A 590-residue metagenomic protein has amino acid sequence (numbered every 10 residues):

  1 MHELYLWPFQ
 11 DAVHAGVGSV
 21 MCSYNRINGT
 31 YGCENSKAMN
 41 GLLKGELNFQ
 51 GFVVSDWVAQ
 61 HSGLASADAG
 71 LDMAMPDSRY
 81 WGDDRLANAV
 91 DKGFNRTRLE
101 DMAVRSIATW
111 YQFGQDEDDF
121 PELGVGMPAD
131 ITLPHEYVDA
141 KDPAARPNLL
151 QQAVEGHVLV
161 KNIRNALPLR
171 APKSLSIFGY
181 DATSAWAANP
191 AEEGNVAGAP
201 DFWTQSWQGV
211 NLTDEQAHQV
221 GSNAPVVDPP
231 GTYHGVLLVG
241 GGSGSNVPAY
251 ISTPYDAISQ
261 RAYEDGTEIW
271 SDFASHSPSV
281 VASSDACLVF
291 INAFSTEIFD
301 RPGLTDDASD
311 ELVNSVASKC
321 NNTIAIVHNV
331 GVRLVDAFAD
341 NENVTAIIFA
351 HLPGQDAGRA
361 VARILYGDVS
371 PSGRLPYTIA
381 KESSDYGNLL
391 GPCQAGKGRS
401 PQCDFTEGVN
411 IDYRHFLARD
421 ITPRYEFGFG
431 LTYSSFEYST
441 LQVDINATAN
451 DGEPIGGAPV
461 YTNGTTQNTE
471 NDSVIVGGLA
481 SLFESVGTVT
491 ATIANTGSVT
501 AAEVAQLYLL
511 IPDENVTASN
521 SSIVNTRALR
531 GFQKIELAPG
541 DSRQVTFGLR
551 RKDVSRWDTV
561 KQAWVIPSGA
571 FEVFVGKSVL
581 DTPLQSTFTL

Functional and structural regions predicted by a protein language model:
M1-R98, R105, R424, I475 (+1 more regions): Second-shell residues forming the walls of enzyme active-site clefts
Y5-D11, Q50-V54, A69-A74, A108 (+5 more regions): Short, functional N-terminal and low-complexity linear motifs
L6-W7, G29-E34, W57-Q60, L86-V90 (+2 more regions): C-terminal non-catalytic regions of proteins with extracellular/luminal or membrane-system context
H14, E100, V104, A108-E136: Conserved, charged catalytic cores of large soluble enzymes
A15, Y24, L71, P128 (+3 more regions): Short, flexible segments with low predicted structural confidence
V17-C22, A65-A67, R79-N88, A129-P134 (+3 more regions): Short acidic (Asp/Glu) and glycine-rich catalytic loops that position anionic groups and cofactors
